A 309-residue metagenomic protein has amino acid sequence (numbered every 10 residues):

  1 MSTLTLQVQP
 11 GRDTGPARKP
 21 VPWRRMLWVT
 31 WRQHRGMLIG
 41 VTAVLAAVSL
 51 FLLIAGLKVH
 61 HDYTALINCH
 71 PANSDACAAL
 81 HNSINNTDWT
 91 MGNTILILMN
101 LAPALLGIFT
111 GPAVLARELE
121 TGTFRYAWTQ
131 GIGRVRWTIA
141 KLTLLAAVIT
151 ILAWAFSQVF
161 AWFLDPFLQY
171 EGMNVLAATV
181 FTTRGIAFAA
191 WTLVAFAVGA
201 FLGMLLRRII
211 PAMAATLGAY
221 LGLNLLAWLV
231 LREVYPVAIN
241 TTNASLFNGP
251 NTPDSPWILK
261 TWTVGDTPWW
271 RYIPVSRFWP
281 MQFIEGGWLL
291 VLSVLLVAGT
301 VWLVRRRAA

Functional and structural regions predicted by a protein language model:
S2-A46: Aromatic- and glycine-rich beta-strand/loop motifs that create alpha-glucan
T3, P16-K19, A55-N86, G172-L176 (+2 more regions): Terminal transmembrane helical anchor/hairpin motif
L4-L6, G11-G15, A46-I54, N86 (+3 more regions): Secretory targeting signals
A17-Q33, I84-D88, G133, W137 (+1 more regions): Cytosolic juxtamembrane amphipathic/interface segments immediately preceding and feeding into a transmembrane helix
M37, W137, P211-M213: Alpha-helical transmembrane segments and their helix-entry boundary regions
T94-R117: Long, hydrophobic alpha-helical segments
G107-G111, A155, V198, L296 (+1 more regions): Hydrophobic/aromatic residues in alpha-helical transmembrane segments
V114-L144: Helix-loop-helix units of permease transmembrane domains in multi-pass membrane transporters, especially ABC
